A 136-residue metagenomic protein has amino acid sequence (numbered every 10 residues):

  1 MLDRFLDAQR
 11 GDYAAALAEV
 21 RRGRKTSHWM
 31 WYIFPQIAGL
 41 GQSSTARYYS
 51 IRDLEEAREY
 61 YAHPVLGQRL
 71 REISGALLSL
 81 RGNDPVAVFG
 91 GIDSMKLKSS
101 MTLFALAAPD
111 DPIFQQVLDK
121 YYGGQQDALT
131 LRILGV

Functional and structural regions predicted by a protein language model:
M1-A14, L129-L131: Extreme N-terminal tail/first-helix region
L17, R58, M101-T102, D119: Amphipathic alpha-helical segments within well-ordered protein domains
L17-G23, D84-F89: Short helix-to-loop capping/linker segments positioned immediately adjacent to catalytic or ligand/cofactor-binding
E19-L54: Hydrophobic/aromatic-rich, well-ordered segments within soluble, folded domains that form packed cores
G39-T45, A105-F114: Short helix-capping/linker segments at secondary-structure and domain boundaries
S50-R69, A128, V136: C-terminal end-helix/capping segment
E59-A108: Mid-chain, well-packed structural core segment of small domains
P109-V136: Charged phosphate-binding loop/patch that engages nucleotide di/tri-phosphates or the phosphate backbone of nucleic
